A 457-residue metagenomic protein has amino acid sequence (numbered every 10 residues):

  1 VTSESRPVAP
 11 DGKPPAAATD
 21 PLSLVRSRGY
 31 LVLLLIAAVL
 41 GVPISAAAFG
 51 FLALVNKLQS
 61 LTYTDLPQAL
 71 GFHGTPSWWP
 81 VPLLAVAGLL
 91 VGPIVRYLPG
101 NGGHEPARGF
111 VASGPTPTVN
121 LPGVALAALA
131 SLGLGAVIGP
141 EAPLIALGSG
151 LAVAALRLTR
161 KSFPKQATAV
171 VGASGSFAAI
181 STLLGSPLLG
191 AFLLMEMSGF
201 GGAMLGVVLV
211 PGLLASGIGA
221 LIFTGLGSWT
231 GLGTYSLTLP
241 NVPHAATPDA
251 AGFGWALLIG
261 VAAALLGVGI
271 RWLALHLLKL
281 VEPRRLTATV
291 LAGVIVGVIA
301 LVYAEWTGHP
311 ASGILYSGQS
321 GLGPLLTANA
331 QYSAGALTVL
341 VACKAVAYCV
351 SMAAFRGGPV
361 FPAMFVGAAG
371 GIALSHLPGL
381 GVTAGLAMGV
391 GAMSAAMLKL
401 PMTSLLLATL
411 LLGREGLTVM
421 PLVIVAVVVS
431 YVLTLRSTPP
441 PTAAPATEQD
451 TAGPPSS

Functional and structural regions predicted by a protein language model:
V1-S457: Alpha-helical transmembrane segments and immediately membrane-proximal extracytoplasmic
